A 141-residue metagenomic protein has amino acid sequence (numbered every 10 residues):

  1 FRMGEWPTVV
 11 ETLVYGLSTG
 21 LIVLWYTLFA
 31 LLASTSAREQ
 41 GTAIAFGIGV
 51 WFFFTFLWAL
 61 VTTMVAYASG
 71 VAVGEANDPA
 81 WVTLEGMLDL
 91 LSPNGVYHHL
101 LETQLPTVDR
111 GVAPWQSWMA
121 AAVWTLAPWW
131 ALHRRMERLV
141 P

Functional and structural regions predicted by a protein language model:
F1-G41, G70: Secretory targeting signals
R38, E102, P106, P141: Residue-level marker of positions within ordered structural domains that often coincide with functionally constrained
A43-F53: Central hydrophobic cores of alpha-helical transmembrane segments in multi-pass integral membrane proteins
F52, F56-W130: Terminal transmembrane helical anchor/hairpin motif
A131-P141: Membrane-interface capping segments at transmembrane-helix boundaries
